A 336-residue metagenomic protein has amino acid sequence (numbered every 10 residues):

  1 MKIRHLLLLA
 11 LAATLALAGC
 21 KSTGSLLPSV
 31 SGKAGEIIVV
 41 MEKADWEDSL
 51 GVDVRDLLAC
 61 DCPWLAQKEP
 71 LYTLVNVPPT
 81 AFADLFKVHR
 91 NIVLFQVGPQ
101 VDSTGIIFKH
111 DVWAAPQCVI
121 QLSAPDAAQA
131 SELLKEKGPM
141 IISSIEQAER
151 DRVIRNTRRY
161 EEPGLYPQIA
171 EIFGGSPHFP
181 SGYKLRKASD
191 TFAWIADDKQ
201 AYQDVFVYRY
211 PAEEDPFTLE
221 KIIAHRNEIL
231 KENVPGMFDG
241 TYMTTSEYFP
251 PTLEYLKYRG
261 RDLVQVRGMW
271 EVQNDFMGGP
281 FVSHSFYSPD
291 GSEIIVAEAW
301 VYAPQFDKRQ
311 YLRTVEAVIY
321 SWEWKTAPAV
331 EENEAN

Functional and structural regions predicted by a protein language model:
M1-H5: Positively charged n-region of N-terminal signal peptides that target proteins for export
L6-T14: Sec-dependent N-terminal signal peptides
A16-G19: C-terminal motif of bacterial Sec signal peptides marking the signal peptidase cleavage site
S22-L26, S31, V40, A44 (+2 more regions): Secretory pathway targeting signatures of secreted, lumenal, and periplasmic proteins
T23-M41, D45-E47, Q96-P163: Solvent-exposed alpha-helical segments and adjacent loops that form catalytic or protein-interaction surfaces
V30-G32, D45-E47, D56-C60, W64-Q67 (+3 more regions): N-terminal "mature-domain start" segment
P70-A128, N233-G291, F306-D307, Y320: Signature of long, low-cysteine stretches enriched in small and polar/charged residues
S131-R152, Y183, S292-N336: Surface-exposed amphipathic alpha-helical segments
